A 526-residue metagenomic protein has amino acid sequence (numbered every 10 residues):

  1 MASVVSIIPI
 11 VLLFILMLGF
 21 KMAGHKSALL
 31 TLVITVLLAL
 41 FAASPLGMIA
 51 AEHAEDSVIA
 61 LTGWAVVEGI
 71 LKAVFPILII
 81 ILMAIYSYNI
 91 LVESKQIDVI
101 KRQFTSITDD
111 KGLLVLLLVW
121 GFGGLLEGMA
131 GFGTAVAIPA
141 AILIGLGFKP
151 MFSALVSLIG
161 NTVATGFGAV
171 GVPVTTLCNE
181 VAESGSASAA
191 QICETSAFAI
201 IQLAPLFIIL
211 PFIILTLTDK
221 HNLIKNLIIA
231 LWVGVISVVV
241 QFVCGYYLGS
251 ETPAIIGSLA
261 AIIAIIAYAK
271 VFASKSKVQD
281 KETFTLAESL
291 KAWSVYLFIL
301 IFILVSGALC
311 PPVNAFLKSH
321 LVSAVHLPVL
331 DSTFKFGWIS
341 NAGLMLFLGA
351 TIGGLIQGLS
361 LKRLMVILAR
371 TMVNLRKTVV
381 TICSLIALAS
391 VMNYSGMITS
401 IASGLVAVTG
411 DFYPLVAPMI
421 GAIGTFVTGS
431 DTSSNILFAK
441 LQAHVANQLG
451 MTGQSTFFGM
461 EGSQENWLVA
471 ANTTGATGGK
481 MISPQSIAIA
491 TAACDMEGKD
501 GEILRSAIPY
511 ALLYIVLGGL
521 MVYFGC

Functional and structural regions predicted by a protein language model:
M1-I8, A73-I77, A130-A135, I192-I208 (+5 more regions): Structural signature of hydrophobic alpha-helical transmembrane segments
M1-Y86, V99, Q103, D280-T285 (+3 more regions): Hydrophobic transmembrane alpha-helices of multi-pass solute/ion transporters
I7-G19, T31-A43, I81-Y86, G123 (+8 more regions): Hydrophobic core segments of alpha-helical transmembrane domains in multi-pass membrane transport and ion-translocation
G24, G166-Q279, T474-C526: Juxtamembrane and boundary regions of transmembrane helices in multi-pass small-molecule transporters and channels
F75-I77, Y88-K95, L125-A135, V163-G171 (+5 more regions): Short helix-coil transition sites and intra-membrane helix breaks within transmembrane domains of multi-pass
D110-A141, G145, V379-M392, V408-H444: Hydrophobic alpha-helical transmembrane segments of multi-pass integral membrane proteins, predominantly secondary
G112-G124, P150-V163, S188-F207, T381-S384 (+2 more regions): Alpha-helical transmembrane segments of multi-pass membrane proteins
T134-I144, L158, G171-A182, T432-V445 (+1 more regions): Re-entrant/interfacial helical elements at transmembrane boundaries that shape and gate the permeation pathway
